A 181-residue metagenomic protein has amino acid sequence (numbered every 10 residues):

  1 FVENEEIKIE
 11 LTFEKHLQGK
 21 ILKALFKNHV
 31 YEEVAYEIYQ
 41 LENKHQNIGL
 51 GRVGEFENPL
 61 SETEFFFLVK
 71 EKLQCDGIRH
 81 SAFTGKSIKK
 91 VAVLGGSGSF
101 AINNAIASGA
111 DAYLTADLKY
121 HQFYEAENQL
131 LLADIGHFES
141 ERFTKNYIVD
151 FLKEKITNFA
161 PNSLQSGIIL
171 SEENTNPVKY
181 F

Functional and structural regions predicted by a protein language model:
F1-F181: Hydrophobic structural segments
